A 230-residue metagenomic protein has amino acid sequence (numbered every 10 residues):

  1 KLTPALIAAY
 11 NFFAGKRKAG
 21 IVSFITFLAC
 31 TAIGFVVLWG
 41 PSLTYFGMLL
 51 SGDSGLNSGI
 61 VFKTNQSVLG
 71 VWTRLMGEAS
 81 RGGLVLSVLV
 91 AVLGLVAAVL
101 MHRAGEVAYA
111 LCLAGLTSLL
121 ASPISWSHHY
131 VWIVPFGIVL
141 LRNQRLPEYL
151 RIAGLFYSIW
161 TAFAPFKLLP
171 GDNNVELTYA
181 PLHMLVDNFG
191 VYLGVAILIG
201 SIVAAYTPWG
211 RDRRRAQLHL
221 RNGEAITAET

Functional and structural regions predicted by a protein language model:
K1-G15: Voltage-sensor/pore transmembrane module of 6-TM cation channels
L2, C30-T31, G52-G55, G137-N143: Alpha-helical transmembrane segments and their membrane-interface exit regions
T3, F24, L89, W132-F136 (+1 more regions): Membrane-embedded alpha-helical segments of multi-pass membrane proteins, especially the transmembrane helices
L6, A32-P41, G59, P123-S127 (+2 more regions): Juxtamembrane membrane-interface segments at transmembrane alpha-helix termini
F13-Y130, T178-D187, G210-T230: Primarily membrane-embedded glycan-assembly and transfer machineries that use lipid-linked glycans
F24, G47-M48, I133-V134, L146-L155: Short alpha-helical "patches" and their helix-cap loops
S127-L141: Hydrophobic/aromatic-rich transmembrane helices and adjacent perimembrane loops
L141-T230: Aromatic-enriched
